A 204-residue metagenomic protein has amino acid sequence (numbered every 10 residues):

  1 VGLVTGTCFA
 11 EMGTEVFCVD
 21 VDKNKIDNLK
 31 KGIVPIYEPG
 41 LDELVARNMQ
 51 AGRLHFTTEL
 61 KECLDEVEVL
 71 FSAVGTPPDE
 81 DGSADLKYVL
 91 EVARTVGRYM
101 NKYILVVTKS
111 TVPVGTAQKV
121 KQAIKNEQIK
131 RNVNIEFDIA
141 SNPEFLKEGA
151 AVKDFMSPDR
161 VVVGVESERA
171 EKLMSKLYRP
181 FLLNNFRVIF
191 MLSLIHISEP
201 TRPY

Functional and structural regions predicted by a protein language model:
V1-I33: NAD(P)+-binding Rossmann beta1-loop-alpha1 motif at the extreme N-terminus of oxidoreductases
Y37-Q50, E127-D138: Short mixed-charge
G40-E68, P78, G97: A structured beta-alpha segment of the ubiquitous adenosine-cofactor-binding alpha/beta core
T57-T58, S141-P143, F190-S193: Short loop/edge segments at beta-strand edges and connector loops that shape dinucleotide/nucleotide cofactor-binding
S72-V74, S110, V165-E166, T201: Glycine-rich, N-terminal phosphate-binding loop of Rossmann-like dinucleotide-binding domains
P78-F145: Rossmann-like NAD(P)(H) cofactor-binding subdomain of soluble oxidoreductases
T111-P113, A123, V152-S175: Short beta-strand and adjoining strand-loop segment in the mid-core of the Rossmann-like NAD(P)-dependent dehydrogenase
I195-Y204: Single conserved hydrophobic/aromatic residue that forms the stacking wall/gate of nucleotide- or nucleobase-binding
